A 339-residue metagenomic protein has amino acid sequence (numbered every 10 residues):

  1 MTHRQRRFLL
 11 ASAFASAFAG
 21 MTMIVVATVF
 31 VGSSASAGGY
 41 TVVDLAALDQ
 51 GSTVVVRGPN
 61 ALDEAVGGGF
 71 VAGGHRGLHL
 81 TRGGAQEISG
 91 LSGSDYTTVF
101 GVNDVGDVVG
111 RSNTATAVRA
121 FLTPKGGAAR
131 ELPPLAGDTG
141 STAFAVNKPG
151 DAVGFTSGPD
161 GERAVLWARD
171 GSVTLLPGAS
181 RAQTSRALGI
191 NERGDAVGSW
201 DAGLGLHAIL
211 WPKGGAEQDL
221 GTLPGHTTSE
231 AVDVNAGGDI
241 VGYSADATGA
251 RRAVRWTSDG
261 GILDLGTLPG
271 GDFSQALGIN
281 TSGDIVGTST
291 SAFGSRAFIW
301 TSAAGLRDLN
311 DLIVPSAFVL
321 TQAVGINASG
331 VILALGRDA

Functional and structural regions predicted by a protein language model:
M1-S36: Sec-dependent, cleavable N-terminal signal peptides
S34-A339: Residue-level hotspots at or immediately adjacent to binding/recognition sites across diverse folds
